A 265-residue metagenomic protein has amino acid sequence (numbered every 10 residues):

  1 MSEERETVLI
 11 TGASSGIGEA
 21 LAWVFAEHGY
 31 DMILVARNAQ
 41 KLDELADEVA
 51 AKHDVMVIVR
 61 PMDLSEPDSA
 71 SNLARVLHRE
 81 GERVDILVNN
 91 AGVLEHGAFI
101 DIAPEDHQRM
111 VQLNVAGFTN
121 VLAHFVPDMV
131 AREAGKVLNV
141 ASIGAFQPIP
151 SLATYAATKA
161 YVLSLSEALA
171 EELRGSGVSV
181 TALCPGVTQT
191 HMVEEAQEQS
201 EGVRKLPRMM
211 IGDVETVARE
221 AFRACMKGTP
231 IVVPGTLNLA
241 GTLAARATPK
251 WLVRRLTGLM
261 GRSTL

Functional and structural regions predicted by a protein language model:
S14-G16: Conserved glycine-rich cofactor-binding loop
H28-L45: Conserved glycine-rich Rossmann-like NAD(P)H-binding loop of the short-chain dehydrogenase/reductase
A39-Q40, P61-N72, P104: The beta1-alpha1 cofactor-binding region of Rossmann-like NAD(H)/NADP(H)-dependent oxidoreductases
A98-F99, D106-V111: Substrate-binding pocket helix/loop in short-chain dehydrogenase/reductase
L122, T158: Active-site helix of classical SDR
S142: Residue(s) in the substrate-gating loop at a strand-loop-helix junction that position the organic substrate next
A182, R204-G241: C-terminal helical subdomain
